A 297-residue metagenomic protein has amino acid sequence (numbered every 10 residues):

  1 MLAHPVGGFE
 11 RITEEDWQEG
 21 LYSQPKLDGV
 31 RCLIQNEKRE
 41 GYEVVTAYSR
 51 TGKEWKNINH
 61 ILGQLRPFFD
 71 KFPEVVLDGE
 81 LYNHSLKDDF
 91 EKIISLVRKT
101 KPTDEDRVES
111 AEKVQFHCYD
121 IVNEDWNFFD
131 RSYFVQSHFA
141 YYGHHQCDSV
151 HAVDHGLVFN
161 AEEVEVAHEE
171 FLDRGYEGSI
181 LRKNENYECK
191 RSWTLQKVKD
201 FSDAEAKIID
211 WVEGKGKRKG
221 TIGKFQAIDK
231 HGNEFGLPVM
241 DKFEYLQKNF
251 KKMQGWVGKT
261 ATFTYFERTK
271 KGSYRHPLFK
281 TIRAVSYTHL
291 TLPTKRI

Functional and structural regions predicted by a protein language model:
I12-Q146: Covalent nucleotidyltransferase
V75-N83, V257-K271: Flexible glycine-rich surface loops and low-complexity tracts that mediate binding to linear polymers
A161-S202: Amphipathic alpha-helical
D203-G214: Structural detector for short beta-strands of small beta-barrel domains
E234-N249: Beta-strand/loop nucleic-acid-binding surfaces
Q247-A261: Short nucleic-acid-contacting surface segments enriched for D/E, G, S/T with interspersed K/R
K271-Y287: OB-fold/S1-family single-stranded nucleic acid-binding modules
T288-T294: Conserved small/polar residues in nucleotide/adenosyl-binding loops
